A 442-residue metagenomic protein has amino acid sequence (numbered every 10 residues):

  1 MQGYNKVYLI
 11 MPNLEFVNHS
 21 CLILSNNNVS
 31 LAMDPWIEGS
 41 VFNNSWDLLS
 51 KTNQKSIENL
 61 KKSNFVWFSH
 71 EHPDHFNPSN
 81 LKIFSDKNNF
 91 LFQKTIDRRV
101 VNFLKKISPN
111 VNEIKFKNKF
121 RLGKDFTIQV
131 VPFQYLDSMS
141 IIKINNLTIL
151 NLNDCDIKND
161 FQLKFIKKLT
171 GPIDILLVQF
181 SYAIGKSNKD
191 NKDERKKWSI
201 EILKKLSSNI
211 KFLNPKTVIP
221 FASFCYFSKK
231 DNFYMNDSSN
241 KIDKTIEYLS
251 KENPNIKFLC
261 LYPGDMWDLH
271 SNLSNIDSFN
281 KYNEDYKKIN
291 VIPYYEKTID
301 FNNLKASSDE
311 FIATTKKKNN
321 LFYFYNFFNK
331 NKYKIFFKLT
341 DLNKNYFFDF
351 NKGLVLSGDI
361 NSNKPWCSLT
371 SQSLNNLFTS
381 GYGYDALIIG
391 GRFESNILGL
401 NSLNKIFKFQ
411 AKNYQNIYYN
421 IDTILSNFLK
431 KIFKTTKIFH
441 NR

Functional and structural regions predicted by a protein language model:
I10-S56, D137-N153: Conserved beta-strand hairpin/beta-sheet module of binuclear metal-dependent hydrolase folds, prominently
V29-E71, P78-I83, I157-G171: Pre-active-site segment of Zn-dependent metallo-hydrolases
A32-D34, S63-F76, L91-K94, L150-C155 (+4 more regions): Active-site neighborhood of phospho(di)ester-bond hydrolases with catalytic His/Asp-centered motifs
G39-S40, E71-F76, R98-V100, N118-R121 (+5 more regions): Active-site environment of divalent metal-dependent phosphoester hydrolases
F90-L147, E247: Metallo-beta-lactamase
L136-S138, K143-I200, D285-F311: Mobile, glycine- and charge-enriched loop segments and immediately flanking short secondary-structure elements within
D160-E252: Cap/insert and terminal regions of metallo-dependent hydrolase folds
W267-R442: Feature captures hydrophobic
